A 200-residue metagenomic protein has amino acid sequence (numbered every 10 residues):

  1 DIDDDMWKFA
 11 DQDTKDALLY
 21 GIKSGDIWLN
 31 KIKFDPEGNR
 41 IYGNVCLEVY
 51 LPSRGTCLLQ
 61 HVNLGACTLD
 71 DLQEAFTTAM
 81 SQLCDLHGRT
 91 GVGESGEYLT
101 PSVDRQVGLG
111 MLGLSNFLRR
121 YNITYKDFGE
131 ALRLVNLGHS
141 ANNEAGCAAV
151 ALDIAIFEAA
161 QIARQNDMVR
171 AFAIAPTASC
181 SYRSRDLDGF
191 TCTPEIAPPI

Functional and structural regions predicted by a protein language model:
D1-I200: Long, C-terminal-biased catalytic regions of enzyme "large/alpha" subunits
